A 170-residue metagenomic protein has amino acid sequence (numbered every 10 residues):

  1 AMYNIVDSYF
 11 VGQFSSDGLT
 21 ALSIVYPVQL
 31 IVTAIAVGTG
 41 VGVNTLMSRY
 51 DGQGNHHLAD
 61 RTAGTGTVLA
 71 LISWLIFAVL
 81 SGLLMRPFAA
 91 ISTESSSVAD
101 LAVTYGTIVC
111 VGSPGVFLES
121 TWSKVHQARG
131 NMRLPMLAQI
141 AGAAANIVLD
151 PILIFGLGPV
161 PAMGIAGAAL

Functional and structural regions predicted by a protein language model:
M2, V6, I35, L71-L83 (+6 more regions): Generic alpha-helical transmembrane segments of integral inner-membrane proteins, especially permease/transport modules
M2-T20, P87-S96, I152-M163: Helix-terminus/linker motif at the lipid-water interface of multi-pass membrane proteins
D7-S8, N44-T45, M85-R86, S120-S123 (+1 more regions): Interfacial helix-capping/hinge residues at the ends of transmembrane alpha-helices
F10, A36-G40, Y50, I76 (+5 more regions): Short glycine/serine/threonine-biased micro-segments
V11-L30, S96-T104, I165-L170: Interfacial/gating helices of multi-pass transporter permease domains
L19-V79, V116-G130, L134-P135: Small-residue-rich hydrophobic transmembrane alpha-helices
M47-P114, A145, V160-L170: Short alpha-helical transmembrane segments in multi-pass integral membrane proteins
H57, A70, V125-I152, A166-L170: Alpha-helical transmembrane segments of multi-pass membrane transporters/permeases
